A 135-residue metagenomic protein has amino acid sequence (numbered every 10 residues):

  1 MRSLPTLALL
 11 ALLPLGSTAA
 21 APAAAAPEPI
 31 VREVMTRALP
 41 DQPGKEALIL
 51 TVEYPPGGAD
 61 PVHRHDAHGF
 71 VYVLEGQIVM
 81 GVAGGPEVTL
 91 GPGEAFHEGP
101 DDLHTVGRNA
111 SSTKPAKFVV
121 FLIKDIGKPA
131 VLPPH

Functional and structural regions predicted by a protein language model:
R2-T6, P14-L48, G81, H97 (+2 more regions): A short, N-terminal "cap"/entry segment at the start of jelly-roll beta-barrel domains of the cupin/DSBH fold
K45, G57-Y72: A short beta-loop-beta micro-motif enriched in histidine and acidic residues
L48-L50, D66, K117: Envelope-exposed proteins and targeting segments
V52, P56-G58, L74-Q77, V82 (+2 more regions): Sec/Tat-exported extracytoplasmic proteins
Y54, G84-D101: Short acidic-glycine-tyrosine-enriched beta hairpin
A59-P61, V79, F96, P100-N109: Histidine-centered metal-chelating micro-motifs
H65-G84, E94: Glycine- and acidic-residue-biased ligand/ion/polar-headgroup-sensing regions
E87, D101-K128: Ligand-binding loop in jelly-roll beta-barrel domains
